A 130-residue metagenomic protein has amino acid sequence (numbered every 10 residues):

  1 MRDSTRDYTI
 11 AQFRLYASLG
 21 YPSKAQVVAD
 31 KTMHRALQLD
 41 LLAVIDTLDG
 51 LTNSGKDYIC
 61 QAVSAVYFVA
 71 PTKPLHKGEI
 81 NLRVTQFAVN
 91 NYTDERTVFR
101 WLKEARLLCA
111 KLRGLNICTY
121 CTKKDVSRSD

Functional and structural regions predicted by a protein language model:
M1-S54, Q86, T97, R113-D130: N-terminal interaction/assembly modules
L51-A62, V69: Short helix-coil-helix linker/hinge
G55-C60, K77, E95, F99: Alpha-helix N-cap/helix-initiation sites
V66-Y67, N91, L102: A general structural motif at alpha-helix termini
F68-A70, L108: A short structural micro-motif
A70-D94: Helix-turn-helix DNA-binding module
R83, D94-N116: DNA major-groove recognition helices of helix-turn-helix
